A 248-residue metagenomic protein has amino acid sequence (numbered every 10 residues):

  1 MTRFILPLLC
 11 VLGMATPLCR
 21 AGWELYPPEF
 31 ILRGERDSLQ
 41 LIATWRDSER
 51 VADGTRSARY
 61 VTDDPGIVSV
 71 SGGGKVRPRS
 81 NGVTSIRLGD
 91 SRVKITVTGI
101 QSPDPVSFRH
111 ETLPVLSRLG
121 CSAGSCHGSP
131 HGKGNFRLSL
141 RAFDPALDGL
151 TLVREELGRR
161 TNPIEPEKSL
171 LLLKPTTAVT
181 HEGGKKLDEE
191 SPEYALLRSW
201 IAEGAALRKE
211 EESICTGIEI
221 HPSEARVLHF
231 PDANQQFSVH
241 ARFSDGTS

Functional and structural regions predicted by a protein language model:
M1-T2: N-terminal secretory signal peptides that target proteins for export/translocation
I5-T16: Bacterial N-terminal signal peptides
R20-S248: Aromatic- and Gly/Pro-enriched helix-to-coil junctions and flexible linker segments
